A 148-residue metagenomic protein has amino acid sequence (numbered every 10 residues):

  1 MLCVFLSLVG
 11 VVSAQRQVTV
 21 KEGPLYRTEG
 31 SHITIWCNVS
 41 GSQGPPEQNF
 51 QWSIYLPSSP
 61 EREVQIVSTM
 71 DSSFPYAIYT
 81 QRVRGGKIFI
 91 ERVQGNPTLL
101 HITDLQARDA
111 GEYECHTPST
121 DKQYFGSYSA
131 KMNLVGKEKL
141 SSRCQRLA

Functional and structural regions predicted by a protein language model:
M1-L25: N-terminal Sec-dependent signal peptide, specifically the hydrophobic helical h-region
G10, E138-A148: Extracellular/luminal ectodomains of metazoan preproproteins built from arrays of small disulfide-bonded modules
K21-T28, S40-G41, Q145-L147: Short beta-strand segments of immunoglobulin-like
G23-Y26, S72-A110, S119-D121: Extracellular beta-strand/loop-rich beta-sandwich domains predominantly from IgSF
T34-S40: Short edge beta-strand/loop segments characteristic of extracellular beta-sandwich folds
S42-R84: N-terminal V-set
G44, Q48-N49, Q106-R108, E112-L140: Extracellular/luminal immunoglobulin-like beta-sandwich modules
